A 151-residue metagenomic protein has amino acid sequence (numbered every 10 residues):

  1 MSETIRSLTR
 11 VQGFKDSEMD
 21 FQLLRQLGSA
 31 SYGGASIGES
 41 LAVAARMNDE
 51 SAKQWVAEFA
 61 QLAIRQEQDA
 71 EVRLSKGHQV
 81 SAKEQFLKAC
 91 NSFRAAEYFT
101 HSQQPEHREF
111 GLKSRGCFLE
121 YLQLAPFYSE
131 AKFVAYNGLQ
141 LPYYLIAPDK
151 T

Functional and structural regions predicted by a protein language model:
M1-W55: Long, non-catalytic architectural segments outside compact domain cores
E50-K53, A57, K76, P105-R108: Charge-dense, low-complexity intrinsically disordered segments
W55, L62, S81-A82: Residues that mark the junctions of alpha-helical repeat units in TPR/alpha-solenoid scaffolds
F59, Q66, E109-T151: N-terminal cap/lid segment of alpha/beta-hydrolase-fold proteins
R73, S92, F99, C117-E120: Residue position in alpha-helical solenoids
Q79, K83-E109: Short, charge-rich amphipathic alpha-helical segments embedded in non-transmembrane helical bundles/solenoids
